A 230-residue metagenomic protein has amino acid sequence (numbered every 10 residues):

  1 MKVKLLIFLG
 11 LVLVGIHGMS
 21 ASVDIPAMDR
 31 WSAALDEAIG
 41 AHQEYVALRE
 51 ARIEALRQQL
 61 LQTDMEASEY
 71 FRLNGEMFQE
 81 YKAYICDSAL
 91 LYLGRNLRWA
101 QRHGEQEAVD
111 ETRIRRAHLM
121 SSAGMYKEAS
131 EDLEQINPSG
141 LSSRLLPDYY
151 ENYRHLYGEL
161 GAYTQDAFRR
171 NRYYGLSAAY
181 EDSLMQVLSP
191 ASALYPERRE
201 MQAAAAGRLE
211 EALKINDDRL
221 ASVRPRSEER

Functional and structural regions predicted by a protein language model:
M1-A38, Y126, Y153, R208-L209 (+1 more regions): Bacterial Sec-dependent N-terminal signal peptides
A21-E76, A83, D87: N-terminal leader/linker segments that initiate helical-solenoid repeat arrays
Q43-R57, A83-R95, S121-E134, A167-Y180 (+1 more regions): Helix-turn-helix repeat elements of alpha-solenoid scaffolds
E69, I85, A108, L145 (+1 more regions): Structural signature of alpha-solenoid helical repeat junctions
N74, R113, Y150-Y153, Y157 (+1 more regions): TPR repeat positional signature
Q79-E80, L119, L156, Y163 (+1 more regions): Residue-level signature for tetratricopeptide repeat
L93, A100, L133, G140 (+3 more regions): Eukaryotic all-alpha helical interaction scaffolds
E229-R230: Conserved small/polar residues in nucleotide/adenosyl-binding loops
